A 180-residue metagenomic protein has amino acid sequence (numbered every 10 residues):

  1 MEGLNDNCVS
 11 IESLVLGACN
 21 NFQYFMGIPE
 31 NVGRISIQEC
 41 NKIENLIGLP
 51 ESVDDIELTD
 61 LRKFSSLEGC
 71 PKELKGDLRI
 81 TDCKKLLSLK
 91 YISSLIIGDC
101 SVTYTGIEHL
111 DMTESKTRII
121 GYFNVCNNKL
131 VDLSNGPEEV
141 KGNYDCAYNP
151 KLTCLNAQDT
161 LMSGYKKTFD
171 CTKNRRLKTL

Functional and structural regions predicted by a protein language model:
G3-I11, V15-N21, G27-K42, G48-K63 (+5 more regions): Concave beta-strand-loop units of leucine-rich repeat
M112-E114: Eukaryotic tandem repeat interaction scaffolds
